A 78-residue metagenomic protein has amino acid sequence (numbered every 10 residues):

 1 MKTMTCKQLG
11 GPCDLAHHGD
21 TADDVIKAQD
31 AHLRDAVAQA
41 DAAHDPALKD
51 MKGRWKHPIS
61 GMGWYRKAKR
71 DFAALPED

Functional and structural regions predicted by a protein language model:
M1-D78: Metal-centered catalytic cores of metalloenzymes
